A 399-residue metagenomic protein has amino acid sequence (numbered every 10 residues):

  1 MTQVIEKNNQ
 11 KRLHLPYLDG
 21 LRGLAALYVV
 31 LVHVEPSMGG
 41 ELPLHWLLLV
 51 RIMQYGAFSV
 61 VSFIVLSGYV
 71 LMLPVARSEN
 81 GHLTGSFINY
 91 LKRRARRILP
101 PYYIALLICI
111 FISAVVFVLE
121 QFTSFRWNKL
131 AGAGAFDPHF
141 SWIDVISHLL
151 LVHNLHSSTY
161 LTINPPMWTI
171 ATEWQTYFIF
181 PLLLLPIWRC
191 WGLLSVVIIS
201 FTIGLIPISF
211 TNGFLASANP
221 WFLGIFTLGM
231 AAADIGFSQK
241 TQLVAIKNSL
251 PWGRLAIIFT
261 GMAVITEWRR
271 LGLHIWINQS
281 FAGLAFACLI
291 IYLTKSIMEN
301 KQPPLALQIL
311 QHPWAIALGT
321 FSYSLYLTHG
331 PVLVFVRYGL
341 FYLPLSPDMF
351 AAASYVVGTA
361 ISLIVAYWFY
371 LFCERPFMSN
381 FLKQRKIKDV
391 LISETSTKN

Functional and structural regions predicted by a protein language model:
T2-Y17, L27, L31-G56, M72-F87 (+4 more regions): Alpha-helical transmembrane segments in multi-pass integral membrane proteins
R12-L15, H82-Y103, F122-F136, T176: Membrane-interfacial loop-to-helix junctions in multi-pass inner-membrane proteins
L18, Y90, I98, T169 (+1 more regions): Alpha-helical transmembrane segments and their helix-entry boundary regions
D19, G23-A26, S67, L99-L106 (+2 more regions): Residues within membrane-spanning alpha-helices of integral membrane proteins, especially the hydrophobic core/packing
G20-G23, V34, Y55, W174 (+1 more regions): Hydrophobic alpha-helical transmembrane bundles that constitute the permease/transmembrane domains of multi-pass
V61-F63, G224: His/acidic/aromatic-lined binding-pocket segments of jelly-roll/cupin-type domains and related regulatory beta-sandwich
Y102-I170, L205, A282-K295: Membrane-interface helix-loop-helix regions
S195-G204, A256-F259: Central hydrophobic cores of alpha-helical transmembrane segments in multi-pass integral membrane proteins
